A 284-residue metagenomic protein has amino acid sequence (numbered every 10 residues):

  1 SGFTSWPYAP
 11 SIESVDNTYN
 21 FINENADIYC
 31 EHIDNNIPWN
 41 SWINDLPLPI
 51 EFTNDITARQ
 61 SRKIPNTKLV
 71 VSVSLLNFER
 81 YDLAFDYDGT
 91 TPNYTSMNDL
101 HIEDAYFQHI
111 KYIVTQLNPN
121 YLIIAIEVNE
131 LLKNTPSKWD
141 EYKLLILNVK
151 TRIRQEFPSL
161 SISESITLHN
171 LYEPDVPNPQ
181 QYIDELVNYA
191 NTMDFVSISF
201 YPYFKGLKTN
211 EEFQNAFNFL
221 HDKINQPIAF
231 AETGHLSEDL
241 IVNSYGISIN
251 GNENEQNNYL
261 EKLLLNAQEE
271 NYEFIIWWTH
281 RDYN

Functional and structural regions predicted by a protein language model:
S1-E103, I123, E127-N129, S197 (+1 more regions): N-terminal substrate-binding region of glycoside hydrolase catalytic domains
T4, N120, A229-D239, N243-N284: Substrate-binding cleft of secreted/luminal carbohydrate-active enzymes
P10-T18, T53-I56, Y106-I110, L168-V187 (+2 more regions): Alpha-helical scaffolding within the catalytic cores of extracellular/periplasmic polymer-degrading hydrolases
E24-P38, L117-N120, I124-I126, E164-I166 (+3 more regions): Aromatic- and acid-rich polysaccharide-binding/catalytic face of secreted or lumenal carbohydrate-active enzymes
P49-I64, G89-I124, E141-R152, Q180-Y189 (+1 more regions): An active-site-proximal structural segment forming one wall of the substrate-binding cleft that immediately precedes
P49-S61, P65-K68, S72, P158-S161 (+3 more regions): Glycoside hydrolase catalytic-domain groove-lining segments
F107-W139, S163-S165, E273-D282: Active-site groove signature of glycoside hydrolases
L132-K133, K138-P177, I183-A190: Eukaryote-skewed repeat-based solenoidal scaffolds used as protein-protein interaction platforms, primarily
